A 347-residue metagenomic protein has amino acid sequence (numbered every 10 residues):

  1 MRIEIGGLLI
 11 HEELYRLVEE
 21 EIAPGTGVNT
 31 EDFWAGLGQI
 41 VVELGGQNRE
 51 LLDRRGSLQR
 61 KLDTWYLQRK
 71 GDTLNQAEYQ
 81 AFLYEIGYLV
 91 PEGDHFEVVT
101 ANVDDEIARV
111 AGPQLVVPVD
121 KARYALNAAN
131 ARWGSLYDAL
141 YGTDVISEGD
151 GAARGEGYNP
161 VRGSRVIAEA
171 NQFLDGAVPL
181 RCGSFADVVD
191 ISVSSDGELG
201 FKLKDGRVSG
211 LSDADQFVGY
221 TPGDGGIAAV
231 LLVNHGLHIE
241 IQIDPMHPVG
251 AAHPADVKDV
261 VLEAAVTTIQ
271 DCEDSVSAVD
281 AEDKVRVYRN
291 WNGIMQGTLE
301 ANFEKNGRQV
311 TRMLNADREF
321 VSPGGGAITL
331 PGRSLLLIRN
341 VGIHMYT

Functional and structural regions predicted by a protein language model:
M1-R69, T73, A77-V90: N-terminal-proximal low-complexity accessory segments that begin disordered and transition into the first
A81, E85-T347: Catalytic alpha/beta active-site cores
